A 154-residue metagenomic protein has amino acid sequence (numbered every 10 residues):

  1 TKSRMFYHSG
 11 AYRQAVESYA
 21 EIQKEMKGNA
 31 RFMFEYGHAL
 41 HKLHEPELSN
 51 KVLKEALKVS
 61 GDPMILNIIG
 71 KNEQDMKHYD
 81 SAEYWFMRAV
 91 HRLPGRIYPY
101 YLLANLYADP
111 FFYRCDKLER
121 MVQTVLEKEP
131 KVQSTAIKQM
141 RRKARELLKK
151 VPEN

Functional and structural regions predicted by a protein language model:
S9, L43, M76, P110-F112: Structural motif corresponding to the intra-repeat A-B loop/turn of tetratricopeptide repeats
Y12, P46, Y79, Y113-C115: TPR-repeat structural position
E21-K24, K54-K58, M87-H91, T124-E127: Conserved structural position within tetratricopeptide repeats
K27, S60-G61, P94, P130: Short coil turns that delineate tetratricopeptide repeat
R31-E35, M64-I69, Y98-L102, L118 (+1 more regions): Alpha-solenoid helical repeat scaffolds
D116-N154: Terminal, low-structured helical/coil segments at or just beyond the last alpha-helical repeat
